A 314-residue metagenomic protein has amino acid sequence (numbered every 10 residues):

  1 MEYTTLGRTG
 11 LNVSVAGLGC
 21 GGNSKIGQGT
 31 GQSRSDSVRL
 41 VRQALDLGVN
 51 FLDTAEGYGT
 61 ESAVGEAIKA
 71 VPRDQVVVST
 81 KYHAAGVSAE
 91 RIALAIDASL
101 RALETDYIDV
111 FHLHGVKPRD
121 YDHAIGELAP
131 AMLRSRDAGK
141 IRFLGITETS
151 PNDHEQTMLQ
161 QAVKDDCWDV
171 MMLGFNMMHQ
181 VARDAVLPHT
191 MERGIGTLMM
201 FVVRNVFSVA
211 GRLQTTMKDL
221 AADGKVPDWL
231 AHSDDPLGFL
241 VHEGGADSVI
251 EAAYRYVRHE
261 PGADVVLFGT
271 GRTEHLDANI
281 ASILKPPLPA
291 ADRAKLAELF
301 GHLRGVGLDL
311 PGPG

Functional and structural regions predicted by a protein language model:
M1-V76, A131: N-terminal binding-site loop/beta-alpha segment at the start of enzyme catalytic domains that lines or forms
L6, L18, A44, L52 (+10 more regions): Conserved, mostly hydrophobic/aromatic
L11-A16, L47-F51, P72-V76, T105-D109 (+4 more regions): Short, well-ordered coil/turn segments that N-cap beta-strands
A16-G19, D53-A55, S79-K81, F111-H114 (+4 more regions): A cross-family glycoside hydrolase active-site/sugar-binding cleft signature
C20-R34, I146-P151, H232, P236-E243: Glycine-rich phosphate-binding "P-loop"
I26-G29, R42, V87-A185, M191-L198: Glycine/proline-rich, positively charged, aromatic-decorated active-site loop/lid region on the catalytic face
L45, D165, A185-G314: Structured C-terminal cap/extension of enzyme domains
V64-A67, E155, L159-A162, L276-N279: Hydrophobic packing residues within well-ordered alpha-helices of enzyme cores
